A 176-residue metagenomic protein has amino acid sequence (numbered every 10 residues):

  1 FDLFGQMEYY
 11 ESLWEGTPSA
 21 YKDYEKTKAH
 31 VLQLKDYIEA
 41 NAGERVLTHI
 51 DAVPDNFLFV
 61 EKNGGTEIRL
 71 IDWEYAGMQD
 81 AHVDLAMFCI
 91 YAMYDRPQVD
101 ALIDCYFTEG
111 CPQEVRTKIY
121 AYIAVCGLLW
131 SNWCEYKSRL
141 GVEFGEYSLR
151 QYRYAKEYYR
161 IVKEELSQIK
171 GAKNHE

Functional and structural regions predicted by a protein language model:
F1-I50, V60-K62, E157, K173: An alpha-helical support segment within catalytic cores of ATP-dependent transferases
L47, I68-L70, D80: Hydrophobic "anchor" residues on beta-strands that sit immediately upstream of conserved functional sites
D51, D72: Conserved catalytic-loop position in the HRD/HxD motif
N56-L70: Conserved protein kinase catalytic/activation segment
H82-C111, A124-V142: Active-site activation/catalytic loop segments of kinase-like enzymes and analogous catalytic loops in related
T117, A121-V125: Start-of-helix signal in alpha-solenoid helical-repeat scaffolds, especially tetratricopeptide repeats
N132-E176: ATP/Mg2+ or Mg2+-diphosphate-binding catalytic cores that bind nucleotide phosphates or diphosphates via glycine-rich
